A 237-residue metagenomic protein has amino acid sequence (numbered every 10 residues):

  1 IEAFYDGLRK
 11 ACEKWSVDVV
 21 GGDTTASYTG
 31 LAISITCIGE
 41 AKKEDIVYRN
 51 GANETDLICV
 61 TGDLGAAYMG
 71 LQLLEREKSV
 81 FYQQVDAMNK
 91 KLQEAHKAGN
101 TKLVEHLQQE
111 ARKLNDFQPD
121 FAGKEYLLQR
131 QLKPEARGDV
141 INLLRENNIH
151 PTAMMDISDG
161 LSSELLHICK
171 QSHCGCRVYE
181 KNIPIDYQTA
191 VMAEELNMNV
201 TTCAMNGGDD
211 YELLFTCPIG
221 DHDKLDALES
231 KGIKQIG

Functional and structural regions predicted by a protein language model:
I1-D18, A26-I33, I38, M88 (+3 more regions): Glycine-/charge-enriched secondary-structure boundary and capping motifs
I1-F81: Glycine-rich anion-binding loops of enzyme active sites
Y28, K42-D45, N50-G51, Y68 (+8 more regions): Solvent-exposed, flexible loop/coil residues
I38, D45, R49, R130-M155 (+1 more regions): Short, charged N-terminal helix-start/capping segments
K42, L127-Q131, T201-T202: A general structural-boundary detector
K43-Y48, F81-V85, G175-V178, N199: Phosphate-handling active-site elements
Y48-L143: Short, acidic (Asp/Glu-rich) active-site segment that either coordinates a divalent metal cofactor
